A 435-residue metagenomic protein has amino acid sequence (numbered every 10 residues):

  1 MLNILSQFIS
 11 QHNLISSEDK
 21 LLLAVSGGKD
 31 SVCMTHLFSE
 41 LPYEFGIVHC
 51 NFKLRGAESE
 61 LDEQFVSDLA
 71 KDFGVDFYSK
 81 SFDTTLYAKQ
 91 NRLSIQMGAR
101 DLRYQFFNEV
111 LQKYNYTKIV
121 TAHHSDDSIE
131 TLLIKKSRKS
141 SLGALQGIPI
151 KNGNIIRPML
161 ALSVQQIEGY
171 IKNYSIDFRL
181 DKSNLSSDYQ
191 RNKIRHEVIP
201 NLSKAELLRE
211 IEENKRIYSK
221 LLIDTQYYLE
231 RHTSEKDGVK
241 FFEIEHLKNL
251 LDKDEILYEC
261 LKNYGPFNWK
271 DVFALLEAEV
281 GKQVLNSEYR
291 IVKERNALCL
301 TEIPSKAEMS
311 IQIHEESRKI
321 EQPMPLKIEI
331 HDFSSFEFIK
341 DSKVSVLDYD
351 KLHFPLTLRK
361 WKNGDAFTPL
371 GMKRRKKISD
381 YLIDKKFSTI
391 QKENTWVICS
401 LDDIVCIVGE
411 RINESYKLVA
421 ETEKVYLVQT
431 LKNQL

Functional and structural regions predicted by a protein language model:
M1-E197: Core alpha/beta nucleotide-donor-binding catalytic domains of modification enzymes
L2-F8, H12-S26, V48-F52, F82 (+4 more regions): AMP-forming adenylation/ATP pyrophosphatase catalytic core
S39-E40, S163, S203, K248-L251 (+1 more regions): Residues that cap or delimit alpha-helices
K135, K139-S140, N201, I217 (+1 more regions): Phosphate/oxyanion-binding loops and surfaces in catalytic or ligand/nucleic-acid-binding neighborhoods
D177-R179, A205-R209, F267-N268: Short, structured loop/turn "capping" segments at alpha-beta junctions
R195-E210: Conserved anion/nucleotide-ligand pocket segment
